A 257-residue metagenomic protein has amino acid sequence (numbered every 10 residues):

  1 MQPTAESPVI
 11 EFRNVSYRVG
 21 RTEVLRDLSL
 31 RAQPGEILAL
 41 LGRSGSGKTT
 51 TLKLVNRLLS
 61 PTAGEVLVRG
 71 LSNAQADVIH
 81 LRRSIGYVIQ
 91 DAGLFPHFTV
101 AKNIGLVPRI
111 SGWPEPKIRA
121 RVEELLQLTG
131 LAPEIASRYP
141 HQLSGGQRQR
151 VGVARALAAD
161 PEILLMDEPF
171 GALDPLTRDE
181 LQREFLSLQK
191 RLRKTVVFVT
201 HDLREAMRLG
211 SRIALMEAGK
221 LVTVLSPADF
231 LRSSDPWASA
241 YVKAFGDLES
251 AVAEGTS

Functional and structural regions predicted by a protein language model:
L41-R43: The feature captures the beta-strand-to-loop junction immediately N-terminal to the Walker
N56: Helix-to-loop junction immediately C-terminal to a conserved catalytic motif
S72-G86, I110-P116, F230-S234: ABC ATPase NBD coupling module
R109, P116-E134, S187: Conserved ABC ATPase "signature" region
Y139-L143, Q147: Conserved ABC ATPase signature
D160: Conserved catalytic motifs of ABC-family nucleotide-binding domains
A218-G219: Conserved ABC ATPase "signature" C-loop
